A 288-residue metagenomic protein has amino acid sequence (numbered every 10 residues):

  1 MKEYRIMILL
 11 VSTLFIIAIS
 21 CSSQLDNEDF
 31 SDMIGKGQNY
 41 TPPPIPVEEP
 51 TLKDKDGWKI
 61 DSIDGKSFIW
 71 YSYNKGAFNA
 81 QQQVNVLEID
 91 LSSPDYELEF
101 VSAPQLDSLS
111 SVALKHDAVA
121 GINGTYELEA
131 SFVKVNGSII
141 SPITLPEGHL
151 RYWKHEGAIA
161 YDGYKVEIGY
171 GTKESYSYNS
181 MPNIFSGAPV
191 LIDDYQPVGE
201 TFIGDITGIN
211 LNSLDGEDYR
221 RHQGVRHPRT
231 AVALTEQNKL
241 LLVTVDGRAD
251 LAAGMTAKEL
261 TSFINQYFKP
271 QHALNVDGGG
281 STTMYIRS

Functional and structural regions predicted by a protein language model:
M1-I8: Bacterial N-terminal signal peptides that target proteins for export
I17-S20: C-terminal motif of bacterial Sec signal peptides marking the signal peptidase cleavage site
S22-Y170: Zymogen propeptides
N85-I89, F132, G157-A160, V190 (+2 more regions): Short beta-strand scaffold segments in enzyme catalytic cores
D90-S93, A160-E167, D193-Y195, L234-N238 (+1 more regions): Short acidic-glycine loop/turn motifs at beta-strand connectors
E127-R221: Active-site-adjacent helix-turn-beta-strand microarchitecture at beta-sheet edges that either contains or buttresses
Y195-V198, F202, I209-Q271: Domain-core and long-helix interface of multi-subunit machines
N265-S288: Charged catalytic cores and adjacent phosphate/nucleic-acid-binding surfaces used for phosphate/nucleic-acid chemistry
